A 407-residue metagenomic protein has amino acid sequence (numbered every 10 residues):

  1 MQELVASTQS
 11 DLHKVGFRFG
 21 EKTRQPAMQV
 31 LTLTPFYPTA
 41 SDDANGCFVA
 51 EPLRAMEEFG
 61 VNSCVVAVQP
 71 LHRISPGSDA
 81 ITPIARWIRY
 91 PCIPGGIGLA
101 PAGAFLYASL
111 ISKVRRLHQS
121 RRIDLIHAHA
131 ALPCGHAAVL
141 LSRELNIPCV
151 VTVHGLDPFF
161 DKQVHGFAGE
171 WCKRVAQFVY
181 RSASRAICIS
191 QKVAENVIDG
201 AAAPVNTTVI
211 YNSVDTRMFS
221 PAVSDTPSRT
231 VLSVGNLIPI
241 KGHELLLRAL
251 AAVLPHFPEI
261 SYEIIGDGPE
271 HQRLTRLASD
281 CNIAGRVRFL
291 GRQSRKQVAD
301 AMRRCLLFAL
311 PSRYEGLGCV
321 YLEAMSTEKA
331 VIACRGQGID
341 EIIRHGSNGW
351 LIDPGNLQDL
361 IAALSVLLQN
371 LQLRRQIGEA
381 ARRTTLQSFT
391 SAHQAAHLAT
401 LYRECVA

Functional and structural regions predicted by a protein language model:
Q2-L4, T8-G77: N-terminal subdomain of nucleotide-sugar transferases
L31, V223-L250, E263: Conserved donor-binding/catalytic core segment of Leloir-type glycosyltransferases
A44-C47, I147-V150, P158-F178, T216: Nucleotide-sugar donor phosphate/pyrophosphate-binding loop at the beta->alpha transition of glycosyltransferases
Q69, K192, S213: Carbohydrate-associated surface elements
Y180, R292-Q293, D300-C305: Short alpha-helical donor nucleotide-sugar binding micro-motif in glycosyltransferases
R313: Aromatic "clamp/platform" in nucleotide-sugar-dependent glycosyltransferases that forms part of the donor/acceptor
A330-A333, I343: Short hydrophobic beta-strand element within catalytic cores of glycosyltransferases and related nucleotide-activated
R344-G346, W350-L357, V366-L371: Conserved acidic donor-binding segment of nucleotide-sugar-dependent glycosyltransferases
